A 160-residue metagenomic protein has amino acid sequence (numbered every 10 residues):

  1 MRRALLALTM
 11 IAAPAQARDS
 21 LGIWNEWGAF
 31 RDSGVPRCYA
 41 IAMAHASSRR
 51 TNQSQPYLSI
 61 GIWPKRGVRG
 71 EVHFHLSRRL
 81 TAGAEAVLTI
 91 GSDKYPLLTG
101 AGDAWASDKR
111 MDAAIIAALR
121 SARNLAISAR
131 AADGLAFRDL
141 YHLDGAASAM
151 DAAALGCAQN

Functional and structural regions predicted by a protein language model:
M1-A7: Sec-dependent signal peptide recognition, specifically the positively charged N-region followed immediately by
L8-A17: Hydrophobic h-region of N-terminal signal peptides that target proteins for export in Gram-negative bacteria
A17-N160: A generic "folded-domain core" signal
